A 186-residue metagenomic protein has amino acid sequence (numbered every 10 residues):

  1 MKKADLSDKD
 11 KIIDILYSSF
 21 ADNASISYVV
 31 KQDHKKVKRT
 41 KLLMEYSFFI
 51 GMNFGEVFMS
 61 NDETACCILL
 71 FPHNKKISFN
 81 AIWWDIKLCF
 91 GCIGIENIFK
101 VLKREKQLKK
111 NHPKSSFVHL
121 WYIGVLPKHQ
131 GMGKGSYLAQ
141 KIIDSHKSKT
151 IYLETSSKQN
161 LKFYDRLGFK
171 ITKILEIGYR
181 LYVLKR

Functional and structural regions predicted by a protein language model:
M1-I15, D22-S25: A short beta-loop-alpha structural element at the N-terminal edge of CoA-dependent acyl/N-acetyltransferase catalytic
H34-F54: Active-site rim helix/loop that mediates acceptor-substrate recognition in acyltransferases
N53-L70, L126: Conserved beta-hairpin
C66-G124, Q130: Conserved acyl-donor/pantetheine-binding loop and adjacent beta-alpha core of acyl/acetyltransferases and related
K114-V118, S145-S156: Conserved GNAT acetyl-CoA-binding A-motif
W121-Q130, Y152-K162, I177: Conserved beta-strand-loop-alpha-helix junction that forms the acyl-donor binding cleft
V125, G131-D144: Conserved acetyl-CoA-binding loop-helix of GNAT-fold acetyltransferases
S136, S157-I174, G178-R180: Conserved active-site alpha-helix within GNAT-family acetyltransferase domains
